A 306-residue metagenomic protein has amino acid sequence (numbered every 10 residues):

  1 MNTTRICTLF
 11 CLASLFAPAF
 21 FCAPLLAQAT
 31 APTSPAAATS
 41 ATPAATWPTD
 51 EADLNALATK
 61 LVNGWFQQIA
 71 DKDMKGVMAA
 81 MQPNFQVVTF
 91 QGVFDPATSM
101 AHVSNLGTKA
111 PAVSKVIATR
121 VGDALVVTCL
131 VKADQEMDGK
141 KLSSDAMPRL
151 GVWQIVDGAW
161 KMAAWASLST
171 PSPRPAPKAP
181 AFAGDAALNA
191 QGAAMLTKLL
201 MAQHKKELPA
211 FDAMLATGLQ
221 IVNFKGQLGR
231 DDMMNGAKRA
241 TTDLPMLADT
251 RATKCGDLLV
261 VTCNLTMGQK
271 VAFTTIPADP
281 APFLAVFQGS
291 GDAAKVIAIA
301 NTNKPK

Functional and structural regions predicted by a protein language model:
M1-R5: Positively charged n-region of N-terminal signal peptides that target proteins for export
L9-P24: Bacterial N-terminal signal peptides
A29-P83, S169-A213, T217, K254: Short, low-complexity N-terminal intrinsically disordered segments enriched in polar/charged residues
S34, V126, A146-A176, P280-K306: Short beta-strand edge/turn micro-motifs at domain boundaries
W65, V77, F85, S99 (+8 more regions): Hydrophobic pocket/interface hotspot
K75-A112, D212-M246: Short solvent-exposed beta->alpha transition segments
M81, Q91-G92, I117-G122, C129-A133 (+7 more regions): A mature extracytoplasmic/lumenal domain signature
M100-S143, N235-P277: Surface-exposed, charged secondary-structure patches
